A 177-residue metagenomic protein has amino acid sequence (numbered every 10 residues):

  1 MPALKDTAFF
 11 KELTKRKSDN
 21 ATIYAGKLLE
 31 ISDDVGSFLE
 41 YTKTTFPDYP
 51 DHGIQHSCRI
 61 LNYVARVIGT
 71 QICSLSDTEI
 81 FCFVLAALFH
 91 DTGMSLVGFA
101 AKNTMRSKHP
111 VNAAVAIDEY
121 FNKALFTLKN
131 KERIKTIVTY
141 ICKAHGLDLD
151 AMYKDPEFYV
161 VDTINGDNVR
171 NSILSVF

Functional and structural regions predicted by a protein language model:
M1-F99, M105: Acidic/His-rich, divalent-metal-binding segments that scaffold phosphate/diphosphate chemistry
G53-H56, H109, V138, I173: Amphipathic alpha-helix face/heptad-repeat signature
I60-V67, R106-K123: An active-site-proximal "capping" alpha-helix that borders the catalytic cofactor pocket
D91, L96, I117-A124, G146: A generic secondary-structure signal for well-formed alpha-helical elements
N122-F177: Histidine/acidic-rich helix-loop-helix segments that form or flank divalent-metal centers in metalloenzyme catalytic
